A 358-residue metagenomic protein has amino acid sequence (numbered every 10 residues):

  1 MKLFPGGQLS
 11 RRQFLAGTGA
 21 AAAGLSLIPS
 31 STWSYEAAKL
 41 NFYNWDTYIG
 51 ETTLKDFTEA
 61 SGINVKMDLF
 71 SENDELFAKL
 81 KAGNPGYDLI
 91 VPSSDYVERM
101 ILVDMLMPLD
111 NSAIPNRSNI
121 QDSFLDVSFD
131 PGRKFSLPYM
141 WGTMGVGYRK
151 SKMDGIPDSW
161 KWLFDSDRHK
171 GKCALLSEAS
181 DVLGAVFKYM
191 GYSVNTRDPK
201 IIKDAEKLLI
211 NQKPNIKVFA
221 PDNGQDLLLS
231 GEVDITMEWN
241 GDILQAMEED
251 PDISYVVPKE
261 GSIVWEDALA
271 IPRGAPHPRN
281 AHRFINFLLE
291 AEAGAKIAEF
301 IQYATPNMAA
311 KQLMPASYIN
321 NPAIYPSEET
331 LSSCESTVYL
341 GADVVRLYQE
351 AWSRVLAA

Functional and structural regions predicted by a protein language model:
M1-L9, Q13: N-terminal secretory signal peptides
W33-R99: Early extracytoplasmic/lumenal segment of secretory-pathway proteins
V91-N215, A220-L229: Extracytoplasmic ligand-binding site segments that recognize negatively charged/polar headgroups
Y96-I101, L229, I235-D252: A ligand-binding cleft/hinge motif common to bilobed small-molecule-binding domains
G147-K152, K188-Y189, E266-P278, I285 (+1 more regions): A bilobed periplasmic-binding-protein/Venus flytrap-type ligand-binding module shared by bacterial periplasmic
I202-N211, K217, M247-R273, I319: Periplasmic-binding protein-like
D226, E328-A358: Conserved C-terminal helix/tail region of periplasmic/extracytoplasmic solute-binding proteins
P272-S332: Mature extracytoplasmic/periplasmic domains
